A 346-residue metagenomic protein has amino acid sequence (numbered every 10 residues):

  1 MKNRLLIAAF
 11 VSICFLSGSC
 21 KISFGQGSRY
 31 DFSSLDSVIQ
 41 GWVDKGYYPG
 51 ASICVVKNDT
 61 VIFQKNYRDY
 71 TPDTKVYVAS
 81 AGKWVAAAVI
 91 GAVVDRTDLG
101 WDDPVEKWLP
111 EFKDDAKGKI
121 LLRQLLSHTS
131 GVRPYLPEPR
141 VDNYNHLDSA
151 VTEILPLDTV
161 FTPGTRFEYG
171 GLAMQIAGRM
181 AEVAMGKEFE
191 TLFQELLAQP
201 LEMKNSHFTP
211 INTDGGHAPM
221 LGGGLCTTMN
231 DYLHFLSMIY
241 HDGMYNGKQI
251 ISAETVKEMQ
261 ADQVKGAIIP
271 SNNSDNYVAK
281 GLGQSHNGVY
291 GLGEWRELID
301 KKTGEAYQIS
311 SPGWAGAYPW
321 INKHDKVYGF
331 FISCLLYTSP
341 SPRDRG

Functional and structural regions predicted by a protein language model:
M1-G27: Bacterial Sec-dependent N-terminal signal peptides
R29-S33, S80-W84, L99, A116 (+3 more regions): Soluble non-cytosolic domains of exported or imported proteins
I39, I53, D59, V76-D102 (+3 more regions): Active-site SXXK
Q40-T71, W101, Y144, E202-K204 (+2 more regions): A short, well-structured edge-of-sheet supersecondary motif
P72, Y77-A81, V93-R133, P137 (+3 more regions): Active-site helix/loop module of the DD-peptidase/beta-lactamase fold, centered on the serine-lysine SxxK catalytic
N205-G223, T227-N230, A261-Y328: Active-site Gly/Thr loop motif
Y337-G346: Single conserved hydrophobic/aromatic residue that forms the stacking wall/gate of nucleotide- or nucleobase-binding
